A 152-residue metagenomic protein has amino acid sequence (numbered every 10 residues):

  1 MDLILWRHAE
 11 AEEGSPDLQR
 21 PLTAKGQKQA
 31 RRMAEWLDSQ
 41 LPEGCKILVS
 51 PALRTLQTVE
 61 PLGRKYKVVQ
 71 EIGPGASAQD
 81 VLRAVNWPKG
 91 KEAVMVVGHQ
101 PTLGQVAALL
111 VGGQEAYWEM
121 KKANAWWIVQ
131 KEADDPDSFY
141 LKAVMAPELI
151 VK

Functional and structural regions predicted by a protein language model:
D2-Q79, L103, E115-A123, K152: Active-site-proximal alpha-helix that buttresses catalytic centers in soluble enzyme cores
H8, E71, Q130, A143-A146: Active-site donor-binding loop signature of nucleotide-sugar glycosyltransferases
Q40-E43, W87-A93: Glycine-rich phosphate-binding loop signature in dinucleotide/nucleotide-binding domains
P61-L62, L109-L110, K131: Residue-level signal for well-ordered alpha-helical positions
L82-K89, D135: Short, surface-exposed amphipathic charged segments that create phosphate/polyanion-binding patches used for binding
K91-M95, Q100-A123: Non-DNA-binding regulatory cores of transcription-related proteins, predominantly C-terminal effector-binding
Q114-Y140, P147-L149: Domain-level recognition of soluble alpha/beta enzyme cores, biased toward histidine phosphatases/phosphomutases
